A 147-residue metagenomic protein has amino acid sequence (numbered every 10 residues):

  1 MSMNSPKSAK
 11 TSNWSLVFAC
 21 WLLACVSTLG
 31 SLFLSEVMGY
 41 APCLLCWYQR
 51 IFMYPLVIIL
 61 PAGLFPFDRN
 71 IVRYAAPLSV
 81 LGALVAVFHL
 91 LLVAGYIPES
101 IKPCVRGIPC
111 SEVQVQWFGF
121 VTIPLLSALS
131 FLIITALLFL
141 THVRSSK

Functional and structural regions predicted by a protein language model:
M1-L44, M53-K147: Secretory/periplasmic and organellar redox-cofactor proteins
W47: Cys/His-coordinated zinc-binding microdomains
R50: Cys/His-rich microdomains that often coordinate metals
